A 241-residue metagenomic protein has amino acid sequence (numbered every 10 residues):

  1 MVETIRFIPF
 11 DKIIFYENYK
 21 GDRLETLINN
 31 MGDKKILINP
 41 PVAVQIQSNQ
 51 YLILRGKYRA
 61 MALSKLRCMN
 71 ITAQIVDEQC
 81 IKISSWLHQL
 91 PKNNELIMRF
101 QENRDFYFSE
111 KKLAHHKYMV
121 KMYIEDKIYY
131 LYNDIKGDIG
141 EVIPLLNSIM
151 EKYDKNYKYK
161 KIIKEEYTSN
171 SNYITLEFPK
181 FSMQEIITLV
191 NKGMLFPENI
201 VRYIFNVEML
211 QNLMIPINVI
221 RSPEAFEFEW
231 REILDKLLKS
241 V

Functional and structural regions predicted by a protein language model:
M1-L52, Y58, S64, C68-N70 (+1 more regions): Short alpha-helix boundary/capping and kink motifs at helix termini
L52-I53, L176: Active-site-adjacent beta-strand anchor residues
I53-L54, I186: Long, contiguous hydrophobic alpha-helical segments, chiefly transmembrane helices and signal peptides
R55-G56, P179: Helix N-cap/beta->alpha junction signal
Y58-R59, S182: Alpha-helix capping/helix-boundary segments
M61-A62, E185: Phosphate- and divalent-cation-binding pockets in alpha/beta enzyme and binding domains that engage nucleotide-derived
M69-I71, I75-V241: Solvent-exposed functional surfaces
